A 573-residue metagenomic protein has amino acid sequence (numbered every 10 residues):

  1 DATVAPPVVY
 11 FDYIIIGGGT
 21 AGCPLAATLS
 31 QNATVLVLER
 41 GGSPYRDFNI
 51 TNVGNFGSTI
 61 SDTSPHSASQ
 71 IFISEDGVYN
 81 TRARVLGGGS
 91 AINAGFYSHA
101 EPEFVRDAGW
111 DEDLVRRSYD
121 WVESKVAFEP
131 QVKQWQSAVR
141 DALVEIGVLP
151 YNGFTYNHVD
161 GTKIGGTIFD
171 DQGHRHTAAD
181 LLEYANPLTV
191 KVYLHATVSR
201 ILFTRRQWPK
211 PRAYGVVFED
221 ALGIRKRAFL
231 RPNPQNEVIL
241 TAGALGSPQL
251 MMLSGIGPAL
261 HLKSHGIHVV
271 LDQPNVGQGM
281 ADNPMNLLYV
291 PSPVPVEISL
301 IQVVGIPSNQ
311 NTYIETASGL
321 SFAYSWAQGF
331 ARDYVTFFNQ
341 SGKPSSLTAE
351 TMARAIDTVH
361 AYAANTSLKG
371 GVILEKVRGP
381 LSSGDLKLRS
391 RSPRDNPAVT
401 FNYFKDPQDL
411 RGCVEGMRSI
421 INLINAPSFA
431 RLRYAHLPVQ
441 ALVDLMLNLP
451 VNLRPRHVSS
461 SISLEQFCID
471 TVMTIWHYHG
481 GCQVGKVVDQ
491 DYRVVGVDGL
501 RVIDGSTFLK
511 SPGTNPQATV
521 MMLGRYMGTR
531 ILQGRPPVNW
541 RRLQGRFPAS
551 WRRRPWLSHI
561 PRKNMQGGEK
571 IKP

Functional and structural regions predicted by a protein language model:
D1-D107, D113, H268-N275, D282-Y289 (+1 more regions): N-terminal glycine-rich phosphate/pyrophosphate-binding loop and immediately adjacent elements
D1-D12, Q31-N32, Q533, P537-Q544 (+1 more regions): Extreme N-terminal leader/targeting segments of oxidoreductases
T34-L36, G41-R46, D111, I201-K210 (+2 more regions): Glycine-rich loop(s) and the adjacent beta-strand/alpha-helix scaffold that form part
N55-E145, P187, I373, V377-R394 (+1 more regions): Redox-cofactor-proximal catalytic regions of oxidoreductases
G109-Y214, L287-Y289, P438-R454, S460: Conserved redox-cofactor binding core of oxidoreductases
T189, P248-M252, I256-G379, S390 (+8 more regions): Mid-to-C-terminal "cap/lid" subdomains and adjacent gly/pro-rich loops that border and regulate access to redox
G496-L509: Short FAD-binding loop at a beta-strand-to-alpha-helix junction that anchors the flavin cofactor in diverse
S511-M527: A conserved FAD-binding loop/helix module that cradles the flavin
